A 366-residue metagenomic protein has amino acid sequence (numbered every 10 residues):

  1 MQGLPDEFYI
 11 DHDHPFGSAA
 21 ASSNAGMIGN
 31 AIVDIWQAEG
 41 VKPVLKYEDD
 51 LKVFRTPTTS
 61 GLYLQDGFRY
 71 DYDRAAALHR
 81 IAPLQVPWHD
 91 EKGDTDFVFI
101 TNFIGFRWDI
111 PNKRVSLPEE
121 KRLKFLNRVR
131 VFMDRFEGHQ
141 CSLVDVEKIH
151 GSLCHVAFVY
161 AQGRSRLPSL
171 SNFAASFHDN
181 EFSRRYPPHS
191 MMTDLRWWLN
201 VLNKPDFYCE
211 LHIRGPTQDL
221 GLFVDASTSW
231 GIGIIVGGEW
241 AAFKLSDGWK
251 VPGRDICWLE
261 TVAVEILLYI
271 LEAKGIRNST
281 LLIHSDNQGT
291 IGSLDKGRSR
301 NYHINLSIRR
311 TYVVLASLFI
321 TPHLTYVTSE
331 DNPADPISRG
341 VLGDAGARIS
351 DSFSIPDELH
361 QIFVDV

Functional and structural regions predicted by a protein language model:
P5-A31, V236-V262, I270, G289-R298: A short, polar/acidic, helix/strand-boundary loop motif
D6-V41, C141-S165, E260: Conserved pre-motif C helix in the palm subdomain of viral-like polymerases
G17, G29, D49, G105 (+10 more regions): Mobile genetic element proteins and their domesticated derivatives, centered on retroelements and DNA transposons
S22-Y72, A76, L267-S285: Active-site palm subdomain of RNA-directed nucleic acid polymerases
P43-L45, F54-F132, H303-D331: Polymerase palm active-site segment centered on the conserved acidic dipeptide of motif C
F97-L211, D335: C-terminal reverse transcriptase regions that engage the nucleic-acid substrate
K148, I270-V366: RNase H-like nuclease module associated with reverse transcription
T217-S229: Two-metal-ion RNase H-like nuclease active-site motif
